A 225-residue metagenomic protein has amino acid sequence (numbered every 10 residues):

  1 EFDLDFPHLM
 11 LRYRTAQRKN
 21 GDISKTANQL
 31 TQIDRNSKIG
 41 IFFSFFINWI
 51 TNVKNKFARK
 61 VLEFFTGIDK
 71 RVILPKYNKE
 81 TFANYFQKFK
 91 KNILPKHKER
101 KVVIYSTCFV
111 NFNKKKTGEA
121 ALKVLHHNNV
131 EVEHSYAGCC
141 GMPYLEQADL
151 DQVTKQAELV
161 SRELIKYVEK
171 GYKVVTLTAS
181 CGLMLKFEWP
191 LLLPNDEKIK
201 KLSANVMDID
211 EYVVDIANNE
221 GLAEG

Functional and structural regions predicted by a protein language model:
F6-G225: Iron-sulfur cluster-binding electron-transfer modules in prokaryotic oxidoreductases
